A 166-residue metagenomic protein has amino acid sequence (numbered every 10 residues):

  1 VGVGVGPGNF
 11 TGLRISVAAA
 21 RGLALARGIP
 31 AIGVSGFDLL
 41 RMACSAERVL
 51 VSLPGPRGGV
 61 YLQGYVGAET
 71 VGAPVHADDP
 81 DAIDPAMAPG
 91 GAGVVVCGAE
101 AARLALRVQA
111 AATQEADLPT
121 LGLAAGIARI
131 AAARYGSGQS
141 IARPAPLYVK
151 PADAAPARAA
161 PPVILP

Functional and structural regions predicted by a protein language model:
V1-A31: DPxDG-like acidic metal-binding loop motif
I29-G122, G136-G138, A142, Y148-A155 (+1 more regions): Surface "functional belts" at beta-alpha junctions
A128: Active-site glycine/GP-rich loop and adjacent strand/helix microenvironment that borders small-molecule binding pockets
